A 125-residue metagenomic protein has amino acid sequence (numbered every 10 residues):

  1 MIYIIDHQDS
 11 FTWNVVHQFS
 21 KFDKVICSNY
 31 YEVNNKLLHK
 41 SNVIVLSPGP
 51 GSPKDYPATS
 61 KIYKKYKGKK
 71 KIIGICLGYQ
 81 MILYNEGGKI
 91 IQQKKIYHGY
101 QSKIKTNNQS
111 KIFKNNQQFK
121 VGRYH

Functional and structural regions predicted by a protein language model:
M1-K71, L77: N-terminal beta1-alpha1 cap of cysteine-dependent amidohydrolase-like domains
S28-N29, Q92, R123: Short loop/edge segments at beta-strand edges and connector loops that shape dinucleotide/nucleotide cofactor-binding
V43-S110, K120: Cysteine-nucleophile active-site neighborhood
N116-H125: Active-site oxyanion/phosphate-handling segment shared across diverse enzymes
